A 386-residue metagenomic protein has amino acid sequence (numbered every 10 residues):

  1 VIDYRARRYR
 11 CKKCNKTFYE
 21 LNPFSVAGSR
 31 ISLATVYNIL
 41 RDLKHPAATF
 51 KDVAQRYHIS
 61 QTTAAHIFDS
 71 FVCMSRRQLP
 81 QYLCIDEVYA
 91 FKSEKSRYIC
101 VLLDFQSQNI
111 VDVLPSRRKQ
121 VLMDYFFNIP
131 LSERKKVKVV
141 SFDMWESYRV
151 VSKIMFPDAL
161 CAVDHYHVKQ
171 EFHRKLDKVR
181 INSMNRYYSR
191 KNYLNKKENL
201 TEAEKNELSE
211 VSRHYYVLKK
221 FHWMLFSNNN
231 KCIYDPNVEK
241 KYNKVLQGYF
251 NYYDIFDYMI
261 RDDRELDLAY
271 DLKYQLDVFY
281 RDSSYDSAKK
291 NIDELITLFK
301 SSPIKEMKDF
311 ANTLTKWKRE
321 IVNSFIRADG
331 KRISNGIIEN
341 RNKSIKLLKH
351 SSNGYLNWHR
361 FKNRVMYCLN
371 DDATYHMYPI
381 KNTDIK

Functional and structural regions predicted by a protein language model:
V1-E94, R134-V137: Short, positively charged, Gly/Tyr-enriched micro-motifs that form contact patches at catalytic or ligand/partner
K13, E87, F105, M144 (+6 more regions): Residues immediately flanking
T63-I154, D158: RNase H-like nuclease fold core
D143-E146, S152-K196, E339: Conserved beta-strand -> loop -> alpha-helix junction used to position metal-binding or nucleic-acid-contacting
C161, K316-K386: Amphipathic alpha-helical/coiled-coil segments positioned at domain termini
K205-I304: Helix-loop elements that line ligand-binding/catalytic pockets
D282-N340: Amphipathic alpha-helical
